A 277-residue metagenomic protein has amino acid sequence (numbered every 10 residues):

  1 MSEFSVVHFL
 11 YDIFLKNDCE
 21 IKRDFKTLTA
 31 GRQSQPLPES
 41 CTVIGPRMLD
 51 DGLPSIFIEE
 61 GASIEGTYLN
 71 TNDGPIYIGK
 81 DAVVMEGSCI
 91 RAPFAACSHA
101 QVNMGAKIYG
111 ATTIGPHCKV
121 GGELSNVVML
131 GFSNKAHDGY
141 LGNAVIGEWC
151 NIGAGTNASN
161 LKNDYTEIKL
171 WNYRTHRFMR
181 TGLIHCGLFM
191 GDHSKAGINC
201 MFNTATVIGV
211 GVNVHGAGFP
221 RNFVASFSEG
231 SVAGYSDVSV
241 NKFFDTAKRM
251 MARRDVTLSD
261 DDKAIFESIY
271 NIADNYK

Functional and structural regions predicted by a protein language model:
M1-L53, G61, A217-P220, S226-K277: Terminal amphipathic alpha-helical/low-complexity segments used for targeting or macromolecular assembly
P36-A225, E229-G230: Structural signal for interior beta-strand "rungs" in well-ordered beta-sheet cores of soluble enzyme domains
